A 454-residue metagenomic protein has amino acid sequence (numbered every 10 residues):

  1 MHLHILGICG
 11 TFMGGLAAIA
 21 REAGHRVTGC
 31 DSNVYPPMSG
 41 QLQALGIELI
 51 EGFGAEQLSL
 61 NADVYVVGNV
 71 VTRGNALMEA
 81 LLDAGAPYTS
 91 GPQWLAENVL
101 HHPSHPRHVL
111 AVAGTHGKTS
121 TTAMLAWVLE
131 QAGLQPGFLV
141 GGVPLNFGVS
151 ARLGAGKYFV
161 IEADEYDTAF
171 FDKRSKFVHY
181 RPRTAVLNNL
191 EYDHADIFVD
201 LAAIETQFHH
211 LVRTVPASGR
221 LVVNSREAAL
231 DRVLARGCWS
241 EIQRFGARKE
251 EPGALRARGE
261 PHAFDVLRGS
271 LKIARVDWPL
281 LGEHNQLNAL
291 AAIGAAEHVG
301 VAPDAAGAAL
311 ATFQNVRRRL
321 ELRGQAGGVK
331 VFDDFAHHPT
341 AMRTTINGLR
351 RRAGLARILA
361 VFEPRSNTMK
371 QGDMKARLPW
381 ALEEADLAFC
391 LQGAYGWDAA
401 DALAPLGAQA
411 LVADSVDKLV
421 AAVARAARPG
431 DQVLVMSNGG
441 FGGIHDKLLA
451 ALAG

Functional and structural regions predicted by a protein language model:
M1-L49, N61, Y65, A86 (+5 more regions): ATP-dependent carboxylate-amine ligase
I19-E22, Q57, N69, R73-S225 (+3 more regions): Phosphate-binding loop of NTP-binding sites
T28-C30, L134-V140, F245: Conserved RecA-like helicase motor-core motifs
S32-Y35, F53-A55, N69-R73, S225-A229 (+2 more regions): Short, polar loop motifs at secondary-structure junctions
G52-A55, P92-Q93, V416-D417: Conserved SAM/SAH-binding loop
S104-L110, A247, R268-W278, G324-V329: Glycine/charged-rich beta-loop-alpha catalytic/anionic-binding loops adjacent to active sites
R174-S175, R275-E283: A short glycine-threonine-serine/GTX helix/turn-capping micro-motif
L255-A274: Acidic-glycine-rich active-site phosphate/pyrophosphate-binding loop
